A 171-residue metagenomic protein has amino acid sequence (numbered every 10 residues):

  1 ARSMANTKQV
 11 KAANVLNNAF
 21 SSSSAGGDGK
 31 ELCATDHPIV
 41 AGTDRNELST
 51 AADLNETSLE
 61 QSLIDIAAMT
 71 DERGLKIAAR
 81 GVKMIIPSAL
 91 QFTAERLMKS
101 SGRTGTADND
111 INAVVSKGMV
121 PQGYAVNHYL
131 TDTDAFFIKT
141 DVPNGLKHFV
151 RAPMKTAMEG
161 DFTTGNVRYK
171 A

Functional and structural regions predicted by a protein language model:
A1-S23, M84, Y169: Long, contiguous amphipathic alpha-helices that act as assembly "spine/axial" helices in icosahedral shell and virion
A13-A41: Structured all-alpha helical bundle cores of eukaryotic regulatory proteins
K30-D71, A78-K83, A89-A171: Sequence/fold signature of self-assembling virion shell proteins
